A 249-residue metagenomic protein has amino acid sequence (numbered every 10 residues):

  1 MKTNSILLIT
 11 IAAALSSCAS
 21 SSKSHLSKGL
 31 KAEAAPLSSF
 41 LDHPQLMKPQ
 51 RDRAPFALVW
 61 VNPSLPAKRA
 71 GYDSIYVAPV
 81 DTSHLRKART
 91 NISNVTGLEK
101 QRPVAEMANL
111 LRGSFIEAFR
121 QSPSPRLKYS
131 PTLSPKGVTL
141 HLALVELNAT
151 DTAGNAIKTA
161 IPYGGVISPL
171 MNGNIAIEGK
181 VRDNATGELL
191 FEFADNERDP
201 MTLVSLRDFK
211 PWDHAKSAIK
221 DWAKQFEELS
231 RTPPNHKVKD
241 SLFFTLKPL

Functional and structural regions predicted by a protein language model:
M1-S16: Sec-dependent bacterial lipoprotein signal peptides
A19-A32, L41-N62, L170-A176, A185-L249: C-terminal/domain-edge helix-coil "capping" segments
K23, Q121-A185, S205-L206: Surface-exposed short loop/turn segments
V59, S74-D81, G137-V145, E178-K180 (+1 more regions): Soluble periplasmic/extracytoplasmic beta-strand elements of cell-envelope proteins
K68-T139: N-terminal segment of the mature soluble domain
S83, G113-R126, T150, D221 (+1 more regions): Structured segments of extracytoplasmic/periplasmic soluble domains in secreted or envelope-associated proteins
H84-T90, T150-G154, P200-V204: Short acidic/His/Gly/Ser-rich catalytic and metal-binding motifs that mark active-site loops of diverse hydrolases
L98-G113, V166-L170, F209-K220: Soluble non-cytosolic domains of exported or imported proteins
